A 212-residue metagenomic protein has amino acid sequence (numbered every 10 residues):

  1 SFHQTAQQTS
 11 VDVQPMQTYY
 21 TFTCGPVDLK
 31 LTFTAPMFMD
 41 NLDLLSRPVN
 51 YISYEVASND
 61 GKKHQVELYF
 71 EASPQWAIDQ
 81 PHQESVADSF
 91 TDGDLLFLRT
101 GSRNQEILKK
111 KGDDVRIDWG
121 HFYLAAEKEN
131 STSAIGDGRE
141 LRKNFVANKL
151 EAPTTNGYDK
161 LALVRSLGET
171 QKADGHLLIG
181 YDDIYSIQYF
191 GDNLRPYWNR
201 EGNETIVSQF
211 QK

Functional and structural regions predicted by a protein language model:
Q8-S10, L42: Outer-membrane beta-barrel proteins
Q14-Y19: Short, hydrophobic/aromatic-rich segments at coil-to-beta transitions
T21-T23, A57: A generic structural motif
T23-L44: Low-complexity, acidic Ser/Thr/Pro/Gly-rich terminal tails and inter-domain linkers that flank the onset of structured
M37-L44, E55-K212: Acidic/polar, glycine-enriched structural segments that form the non-catalytic walls/loops of the carbohydrate-binding
S46-I52: Short, solvent-exposed loop/turn segments enriched in Ser/Thr/Gly
